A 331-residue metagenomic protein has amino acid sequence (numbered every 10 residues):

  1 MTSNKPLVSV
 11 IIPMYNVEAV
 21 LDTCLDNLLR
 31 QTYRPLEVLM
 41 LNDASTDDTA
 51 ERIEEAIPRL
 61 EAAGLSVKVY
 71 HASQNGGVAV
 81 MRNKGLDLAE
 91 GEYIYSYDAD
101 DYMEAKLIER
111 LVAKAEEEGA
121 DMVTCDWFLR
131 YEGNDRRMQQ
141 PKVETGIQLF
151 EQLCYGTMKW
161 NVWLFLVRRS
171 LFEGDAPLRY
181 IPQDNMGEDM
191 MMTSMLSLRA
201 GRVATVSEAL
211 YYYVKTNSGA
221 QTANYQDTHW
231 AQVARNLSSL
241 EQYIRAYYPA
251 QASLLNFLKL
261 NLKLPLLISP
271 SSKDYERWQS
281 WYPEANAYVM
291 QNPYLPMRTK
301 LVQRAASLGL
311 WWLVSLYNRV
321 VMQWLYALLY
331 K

Functional and structural regions predicted by a protein language model:
M1-R30: N-proximal low-complexity "stem/linker" segments adjacent to membrane-targeting elements
N27, N42-I53, Q74: A conserved acidic beta->alpha catalytic loop
A72-A89: Glycine-rich, basic loop-to-helix element that forms the pyrophosphate-binding segment of sugar-nucleotide handling
I94: Short aromatic/hydrophobic "clamp" motif used to bind/position activated sugar donors
K106-R137: Conserved donor NDP-sugar-binding/catalytic core segment of glycosyltransferases
L149-Q226: Conserved nucleotide-sugar donor-binding catalytic segment
L210-T216, A223-Q251, N261-N292: Catalytic core of nucleotide-sugar-dependent glycosyltransferases
S272-K331: Membrane-interface aromatic/basic loop that binds lipid-linked glycans or pyrophosphate carriers, typified by
